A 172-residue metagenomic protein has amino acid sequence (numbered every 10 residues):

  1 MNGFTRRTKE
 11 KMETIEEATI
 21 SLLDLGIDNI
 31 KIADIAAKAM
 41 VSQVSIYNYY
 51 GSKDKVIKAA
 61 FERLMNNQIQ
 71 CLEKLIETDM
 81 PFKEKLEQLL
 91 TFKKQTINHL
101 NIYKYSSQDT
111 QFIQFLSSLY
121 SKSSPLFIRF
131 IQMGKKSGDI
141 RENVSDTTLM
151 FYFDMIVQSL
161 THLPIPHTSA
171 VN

Functional and structural regions predicted by a protein language model:
M1-L25, N29-K38: Basic, helix-initiating cap at the start of DNA-binding domains
M12, Q43-V44, D54: The DNA-contacting recognition helix of HTH DNA-binding domains and analogous helical DNA-recognition elements
I15, S52-K58, N67: Short amphipathic alpha-helical segment with a characteristic S/N-K-E followed by hydrophobic residues
I32, E62-I69: Short, basic, alpha-helical segments at the C-terminal edge of helix-turn-helix-like DNA-binding modules
A39-Y50: Short hydrophobic/aromatic patch on the recognition helix
A59, Q70-N98, M150-F153: Hydrophobic alpha-helical connector segments
K94-I128: Short secondary-structure transition hinges
Y105, K135-N172: Hydrophobic/aromatic-rich alpha-helical bundle segments in the mid-to-C-terminal region
